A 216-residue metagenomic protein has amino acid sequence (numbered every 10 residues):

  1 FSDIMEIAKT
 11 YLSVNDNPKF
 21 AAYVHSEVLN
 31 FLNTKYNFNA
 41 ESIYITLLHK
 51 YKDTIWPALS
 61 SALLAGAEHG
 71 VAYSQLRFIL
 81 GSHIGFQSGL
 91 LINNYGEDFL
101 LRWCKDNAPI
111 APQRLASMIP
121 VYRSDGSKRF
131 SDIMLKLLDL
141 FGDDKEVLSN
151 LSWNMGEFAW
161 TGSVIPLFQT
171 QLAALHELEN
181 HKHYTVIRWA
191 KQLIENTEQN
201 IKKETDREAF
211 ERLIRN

Functional and structural regions predicted by a protein language model:
F1-N216: Non-catalytic all-alpha helical scaffold/repeat segments
